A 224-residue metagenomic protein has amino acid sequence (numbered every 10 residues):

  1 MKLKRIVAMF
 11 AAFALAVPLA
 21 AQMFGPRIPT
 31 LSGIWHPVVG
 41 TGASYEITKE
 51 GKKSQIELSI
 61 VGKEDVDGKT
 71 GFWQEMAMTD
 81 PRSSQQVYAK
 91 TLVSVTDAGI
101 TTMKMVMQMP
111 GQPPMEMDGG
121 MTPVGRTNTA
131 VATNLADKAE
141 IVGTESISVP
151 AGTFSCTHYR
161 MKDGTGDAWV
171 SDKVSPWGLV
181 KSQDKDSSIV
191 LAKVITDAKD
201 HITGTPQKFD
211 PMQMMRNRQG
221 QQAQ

Functional and structural regions predicted by a protein language model:
M1-R5: Positively charged n-region of N-terminal signal peptides that target proteins for export
I6-M9, G220: General helical structural elements
A8-P18: Bacterial N-terminal signal peptides
Q22-T101, M105-Q224: Acidic, serine/threonine-rich low-complexity disordered tracts
